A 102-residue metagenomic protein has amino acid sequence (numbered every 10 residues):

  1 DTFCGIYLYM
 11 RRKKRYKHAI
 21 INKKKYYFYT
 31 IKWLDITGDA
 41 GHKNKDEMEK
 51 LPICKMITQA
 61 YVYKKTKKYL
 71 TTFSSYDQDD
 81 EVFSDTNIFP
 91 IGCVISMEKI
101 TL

Functional and structural regions predicted by a protein language model:
D1-M10: N-terminal amphipathic/basic-hydrophobic helices that include classical n-h-c signal peptides and signal-anchor
R11-L102: Conserved RNA-binding domains used in RNP assembly and mRNA/RNA metabolism
